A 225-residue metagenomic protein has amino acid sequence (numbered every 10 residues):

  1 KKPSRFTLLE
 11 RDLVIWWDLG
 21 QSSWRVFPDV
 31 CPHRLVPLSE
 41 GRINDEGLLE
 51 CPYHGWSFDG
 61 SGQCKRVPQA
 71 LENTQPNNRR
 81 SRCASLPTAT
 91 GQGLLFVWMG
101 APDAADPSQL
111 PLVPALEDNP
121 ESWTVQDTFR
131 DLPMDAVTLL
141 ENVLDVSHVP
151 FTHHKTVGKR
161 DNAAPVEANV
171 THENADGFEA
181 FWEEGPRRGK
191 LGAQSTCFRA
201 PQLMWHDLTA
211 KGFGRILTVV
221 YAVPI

Functional and structural regions predicted by a protein language model:
K2-D118: Rieske [2Fe-2S] iron-sulfur-binding domain
S23, D103-I225: C-terminal catalytic domain of Rieske-type non-heme iron oxygenases
